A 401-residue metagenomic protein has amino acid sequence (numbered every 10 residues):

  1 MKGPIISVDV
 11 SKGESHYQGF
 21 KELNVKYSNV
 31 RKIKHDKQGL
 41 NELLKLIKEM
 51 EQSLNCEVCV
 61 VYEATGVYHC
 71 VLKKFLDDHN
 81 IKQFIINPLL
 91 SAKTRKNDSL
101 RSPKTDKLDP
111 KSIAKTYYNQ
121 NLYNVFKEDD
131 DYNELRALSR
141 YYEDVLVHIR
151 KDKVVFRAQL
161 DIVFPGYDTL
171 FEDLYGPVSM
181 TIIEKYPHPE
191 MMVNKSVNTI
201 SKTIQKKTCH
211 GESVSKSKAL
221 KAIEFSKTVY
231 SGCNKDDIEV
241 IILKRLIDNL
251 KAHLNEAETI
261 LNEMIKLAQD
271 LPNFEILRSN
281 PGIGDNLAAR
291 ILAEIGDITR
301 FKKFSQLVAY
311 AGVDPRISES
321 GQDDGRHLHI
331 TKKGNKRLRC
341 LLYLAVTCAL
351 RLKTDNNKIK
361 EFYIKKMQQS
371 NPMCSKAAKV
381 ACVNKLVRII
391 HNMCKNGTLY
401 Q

Functional and structural regions predicted by a protein language model:
M1-Q401: A detector of single, family-specific signature residues that are central to catalytic or substrate-handling motifs
